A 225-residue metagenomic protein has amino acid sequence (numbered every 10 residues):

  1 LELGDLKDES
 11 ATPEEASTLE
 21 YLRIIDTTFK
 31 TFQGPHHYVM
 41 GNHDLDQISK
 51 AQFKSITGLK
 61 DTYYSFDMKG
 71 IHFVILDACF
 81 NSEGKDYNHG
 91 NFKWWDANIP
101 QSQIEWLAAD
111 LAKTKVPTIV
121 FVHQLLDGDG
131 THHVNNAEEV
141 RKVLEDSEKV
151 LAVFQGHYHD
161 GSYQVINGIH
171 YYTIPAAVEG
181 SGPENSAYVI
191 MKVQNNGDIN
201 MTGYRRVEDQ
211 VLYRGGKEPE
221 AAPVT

Functional and structural regions predicted by a protein language model:
L1-E2, Y38, V120, F154: Residue-level marker for buried hydrophobic side chains located in beta-strands that build the well-ordered beta-sheet
L1-E9: Active-site metal-binding motif and surrounding structural segment of the metallo-beta-lactamase
G4-D5, G41-N42, H123, G156-H157: Active-site glycine-centered loops adjacent to acidic/histidine catalytic or metal-binding residues that shape
E9-S10, Q47, D127-H133: Short, solvent-exposed loop/turn segments at secondary-structure junctions
T12-A108, A112-K113, E139-K149, Y163-T202 (+2 more regions): Extended active-site neighborhood of metal-dependent phosphoesterases/phosphodiesterases
A109-D129: Short acidic, glycine-rich surface-loop motifs adjacent to enzyme active sites
I119, H132, N136-D146, V153: Catalytic domains of cell-wall/extracellular-matrix polysaccharide-remodeling enzymes, centered on de-N-acetylation
V120-L126, L151-G161: Histidine-centered catalytic micro-motifs
